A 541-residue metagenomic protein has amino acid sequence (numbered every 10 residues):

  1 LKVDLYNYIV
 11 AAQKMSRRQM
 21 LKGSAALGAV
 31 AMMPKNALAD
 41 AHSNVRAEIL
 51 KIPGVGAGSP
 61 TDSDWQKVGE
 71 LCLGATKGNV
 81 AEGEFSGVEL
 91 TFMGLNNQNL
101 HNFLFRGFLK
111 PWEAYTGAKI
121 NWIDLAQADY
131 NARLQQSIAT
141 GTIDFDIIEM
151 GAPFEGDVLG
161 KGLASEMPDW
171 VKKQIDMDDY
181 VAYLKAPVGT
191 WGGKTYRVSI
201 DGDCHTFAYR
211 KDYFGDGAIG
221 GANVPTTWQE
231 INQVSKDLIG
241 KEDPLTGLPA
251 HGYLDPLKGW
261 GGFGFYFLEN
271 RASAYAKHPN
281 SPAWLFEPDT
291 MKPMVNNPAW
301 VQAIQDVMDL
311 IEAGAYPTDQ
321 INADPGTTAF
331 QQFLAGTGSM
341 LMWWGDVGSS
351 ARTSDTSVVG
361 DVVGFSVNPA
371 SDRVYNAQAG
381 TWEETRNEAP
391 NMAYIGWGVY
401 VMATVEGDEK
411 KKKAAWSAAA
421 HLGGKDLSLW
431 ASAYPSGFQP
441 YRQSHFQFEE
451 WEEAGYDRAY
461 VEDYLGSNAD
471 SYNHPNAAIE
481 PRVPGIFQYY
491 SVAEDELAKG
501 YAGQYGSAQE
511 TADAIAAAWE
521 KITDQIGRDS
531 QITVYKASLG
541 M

Functional and structural regions predicted by a protein language model:
L1-Q19, A26, V30-A31: N-terminal secretory signal peptides
V45-L50, P60, E70-G78, E89 (+5 more regions): Long, aromatic- and glycine/proline-rich binding clefts that accommodate carbohydrate-like moieties
I49-E84, G151-T206, G264-F267, A274-A276 (+3 more regions): Hinge/lid segment of periplasmic solute-binding proteins
S86-N97, A118-I123, I147: Short, well-ordered beta-strand elements
G107-Y183, D212-T226, Q331-Q332, S339-M340 (+3 more regions): Extracytoplasmic "Venus flytrap"/periplasmic binding protein-like
V188, D216-G217, A313-A315, T356-P440: Extracytoplasmic/periplasmic substrate-recognition and gating elements
W191-I200, H205, N232-K292, M308 (+1 more regions): Extracytoplasmic/periplasmic solute-binding protein
N232-D237, A283-N322, G364-R373: Glycine-centered hinge/linker elements that transmit conformational signals in sensory and ligand-binding systems
